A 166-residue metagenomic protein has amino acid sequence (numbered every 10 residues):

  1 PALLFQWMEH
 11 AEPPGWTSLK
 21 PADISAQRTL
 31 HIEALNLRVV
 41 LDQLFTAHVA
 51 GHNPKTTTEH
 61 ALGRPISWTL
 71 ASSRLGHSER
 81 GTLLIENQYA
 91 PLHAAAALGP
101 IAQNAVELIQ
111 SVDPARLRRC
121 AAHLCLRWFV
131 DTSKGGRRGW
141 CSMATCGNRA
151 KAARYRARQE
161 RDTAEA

Functional and structural regions predicted by a protein language model:
P1-R119, A164-A166: Short helix-coil boundary/hinge micro-motifs
A96-R154, E160-A166: BZIP DNA-binding basic region
